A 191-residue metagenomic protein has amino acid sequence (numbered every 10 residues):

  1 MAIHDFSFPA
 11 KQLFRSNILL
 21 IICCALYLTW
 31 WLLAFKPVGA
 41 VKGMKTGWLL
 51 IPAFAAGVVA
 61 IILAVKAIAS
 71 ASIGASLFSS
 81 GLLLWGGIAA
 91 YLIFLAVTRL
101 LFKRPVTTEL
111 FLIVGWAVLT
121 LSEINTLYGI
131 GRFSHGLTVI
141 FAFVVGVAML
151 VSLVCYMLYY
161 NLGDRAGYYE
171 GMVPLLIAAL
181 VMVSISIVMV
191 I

Functional and structural regions predicted by a protein language model:
M1-L77: N-terminal topogenic module of multi-pass integral membrane proteins
I3-R15, S122-L158: Short alpha-helical packing/oligomerization segments
I22-C24, A56-V59, S79-L95, L112-E123 (+1 more regions): Generic alpha-helical transmembrane segments
W30-V41, L92-K103, Y156-L162: C-terminal ends of transmembrane helices
M44-P52, P105-G115: Cytoplasmic-side transmembrane-helix entry/capping segments in multi-pass membrane proteins
A69-I73, L101-F102, Y128-H135: Membrane-interface helix caps and helix-loop-helix hairpins in membrane proteins
M157-A179: Interfacial loop-to-transmembrane junctions
V181-I191: Juxtamembrane boundary at the C-terminal end of a transmembrane helix
